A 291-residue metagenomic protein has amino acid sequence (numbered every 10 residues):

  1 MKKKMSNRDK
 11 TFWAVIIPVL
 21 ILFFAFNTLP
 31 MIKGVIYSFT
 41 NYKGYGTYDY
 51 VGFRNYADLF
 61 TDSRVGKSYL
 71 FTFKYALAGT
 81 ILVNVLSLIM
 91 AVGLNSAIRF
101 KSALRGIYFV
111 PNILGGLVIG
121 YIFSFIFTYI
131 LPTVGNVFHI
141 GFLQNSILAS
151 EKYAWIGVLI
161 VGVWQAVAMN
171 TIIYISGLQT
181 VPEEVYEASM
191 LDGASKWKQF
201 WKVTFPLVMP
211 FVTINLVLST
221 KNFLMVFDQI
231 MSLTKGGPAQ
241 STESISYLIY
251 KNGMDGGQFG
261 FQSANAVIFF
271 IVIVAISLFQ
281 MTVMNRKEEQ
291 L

Functional and structural regions predicted by a protein language model:
K4-L291: A structural signal for multi-pass alpha-helical bundles of membrane permease subunits that mediate small-molecule
